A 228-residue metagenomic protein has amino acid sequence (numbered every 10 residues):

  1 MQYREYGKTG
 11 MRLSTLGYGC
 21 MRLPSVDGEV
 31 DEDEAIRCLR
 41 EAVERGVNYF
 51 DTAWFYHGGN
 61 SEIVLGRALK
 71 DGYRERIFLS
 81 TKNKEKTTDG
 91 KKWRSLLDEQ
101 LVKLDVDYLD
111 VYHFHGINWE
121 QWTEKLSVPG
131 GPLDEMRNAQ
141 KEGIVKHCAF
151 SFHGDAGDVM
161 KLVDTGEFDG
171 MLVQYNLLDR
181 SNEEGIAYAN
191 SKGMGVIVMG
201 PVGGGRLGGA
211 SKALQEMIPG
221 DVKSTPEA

Functional and structural regions predicted by a protein language model:
M1-I77: N-terminal binding-site loop/beta-alpha segment at the start of enzyme catalytic domains that lines or forms
M21-D33, T81-K91, E120-E124, S151 (+1 more regions): Active-site mouth loops of central-metabolism enzymes
V26-D27, R40, T87-E184, N190-I197: Glycine/proline-rich, positively charged, aromatic-decorated active-site loop/lid region on the catalytic face
E44, Q140, S191-M194, P201 (+1 more regions): Conserved short secondary-structure transition element at the edge of the structured enzyme core that lines
F55, H153-G157, V202-G203: Short glycine-enriched loops at secondary-structure junctions
Y56, G72-R94, H115-G116: Structural motif corresponding to the early beta-alpha repeats
E62-T81, P132-G143, V198: Alpha-helix-loop-beta-strand connector modules within alpha/beta enzyme cores
G66-R67, V163-T165, I186-Y188, S211-Q215: Short low-complexity, flexible loop/linker segments enriched in glycine and/or proline with clustered acidic
